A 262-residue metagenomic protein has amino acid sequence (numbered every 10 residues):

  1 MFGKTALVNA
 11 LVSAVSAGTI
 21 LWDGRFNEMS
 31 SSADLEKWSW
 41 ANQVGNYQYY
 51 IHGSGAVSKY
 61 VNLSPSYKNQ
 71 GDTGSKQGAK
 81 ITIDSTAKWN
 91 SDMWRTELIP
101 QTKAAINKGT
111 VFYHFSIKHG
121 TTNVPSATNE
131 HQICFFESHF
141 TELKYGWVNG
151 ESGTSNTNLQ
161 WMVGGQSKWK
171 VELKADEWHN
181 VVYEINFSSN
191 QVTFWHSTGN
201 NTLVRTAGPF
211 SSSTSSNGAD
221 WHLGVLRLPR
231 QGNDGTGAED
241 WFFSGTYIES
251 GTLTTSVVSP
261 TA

Functional and structural regions predicted by a protein language model:
M1-I20, A262: Fungal secretory targeting signals
A17-L173, F187-S188, V204-A262: Low-complexity, Ser/Thr/Pro/Gly-rich disordered linker/stalk regions
N149-G153, F194-G199: Low-complexity, flexible helical/coil segments
N158-Q160, T193-H196: Short polybasic amphipathic segments
K174-T193, G199: Localized edge beta-strand/strand-to-loop motifs within extracellular or lumenal beta-rich domains
